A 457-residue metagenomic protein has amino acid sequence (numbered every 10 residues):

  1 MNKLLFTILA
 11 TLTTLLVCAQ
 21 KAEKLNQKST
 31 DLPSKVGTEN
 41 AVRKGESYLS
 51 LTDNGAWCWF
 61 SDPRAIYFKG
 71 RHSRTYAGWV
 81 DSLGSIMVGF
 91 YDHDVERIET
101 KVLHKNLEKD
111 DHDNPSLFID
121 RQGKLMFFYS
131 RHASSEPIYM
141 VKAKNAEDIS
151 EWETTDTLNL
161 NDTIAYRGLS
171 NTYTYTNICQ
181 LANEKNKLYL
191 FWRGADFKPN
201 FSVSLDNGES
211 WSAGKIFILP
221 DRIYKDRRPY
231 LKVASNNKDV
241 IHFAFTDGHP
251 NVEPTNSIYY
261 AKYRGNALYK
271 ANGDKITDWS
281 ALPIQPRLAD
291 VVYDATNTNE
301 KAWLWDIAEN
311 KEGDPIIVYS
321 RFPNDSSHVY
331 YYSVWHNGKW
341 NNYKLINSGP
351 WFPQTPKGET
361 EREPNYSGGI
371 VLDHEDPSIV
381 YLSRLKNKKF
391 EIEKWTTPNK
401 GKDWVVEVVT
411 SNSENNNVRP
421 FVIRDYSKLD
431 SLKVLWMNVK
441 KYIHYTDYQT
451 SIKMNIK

Functional and structural regions predicted by a protein language model:
M1-Q27: Bacterial Sec-dependent N-terminal signal peptides
K24-K457: Extracellular, repeat-based ectodomains that mediate carbohydrate processing or recognition
